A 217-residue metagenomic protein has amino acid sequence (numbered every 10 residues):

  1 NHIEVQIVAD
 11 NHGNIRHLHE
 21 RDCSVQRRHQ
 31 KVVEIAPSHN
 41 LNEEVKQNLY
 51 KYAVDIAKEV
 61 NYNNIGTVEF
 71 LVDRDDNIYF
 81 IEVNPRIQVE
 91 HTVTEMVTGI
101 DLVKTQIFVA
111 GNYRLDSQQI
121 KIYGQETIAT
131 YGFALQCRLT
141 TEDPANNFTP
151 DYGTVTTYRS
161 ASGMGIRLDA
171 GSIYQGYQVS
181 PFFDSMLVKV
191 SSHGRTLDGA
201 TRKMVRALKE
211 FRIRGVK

Functional and structural regions predicted by a protein language model:
N1-K217: ATP-dependent carboxylate activation and anion-phosphoryl transfer catalytic cores that bind Mg-ATP to form
